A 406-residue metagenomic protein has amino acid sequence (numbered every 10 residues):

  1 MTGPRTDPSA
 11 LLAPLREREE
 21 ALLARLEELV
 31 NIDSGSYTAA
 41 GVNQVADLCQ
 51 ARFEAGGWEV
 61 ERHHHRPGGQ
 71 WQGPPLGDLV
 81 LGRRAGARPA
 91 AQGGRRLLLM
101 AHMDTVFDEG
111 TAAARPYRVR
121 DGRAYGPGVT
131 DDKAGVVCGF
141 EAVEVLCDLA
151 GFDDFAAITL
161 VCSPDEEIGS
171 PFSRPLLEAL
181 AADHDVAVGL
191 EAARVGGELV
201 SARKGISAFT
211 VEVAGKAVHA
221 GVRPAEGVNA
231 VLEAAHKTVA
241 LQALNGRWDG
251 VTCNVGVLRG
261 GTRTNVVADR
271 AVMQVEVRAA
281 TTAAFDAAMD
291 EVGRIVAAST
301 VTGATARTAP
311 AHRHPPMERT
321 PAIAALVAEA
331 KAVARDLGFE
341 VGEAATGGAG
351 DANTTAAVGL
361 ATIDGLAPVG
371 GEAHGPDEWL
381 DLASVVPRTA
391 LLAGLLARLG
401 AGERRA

Functional and structural regions predicted by a protein language model:
M1-A10, P14, S34, A51 (+6 more regions): Metal-dependent amide/peptide-bond hydrolase catalytic core, centered on the "pita-bread" metallohydrolase fold
T2-P127, D148-D154: Acidic/His- and Gly-rich active-site-bordering loop/insert found across diverse amide/peptide-bond hydrolases
A40, A124-V137, E167, P224 (+2 more regions): Short, conserved micro-motifs enriched in small and acidic residues
R96-L98, A124, D185-G189, T210 (+1 more regions): Short glycine-aspartate micro-motif
M100-A101, V161-S163, V188-E191, E212-A214 (+1 more regions): Short beta-strand segments
D104-F107, R123-V137, H219, D351: Glycine/serine-rich anion-binding loops at beta->alpha junctions that coordinate negatively charged ligand groups
G128, D132-K204, G246, G400 (+1 more regions): Acidic/histidine-rich catalytic neighborhood of metal-dependent amide-processing enzymes
